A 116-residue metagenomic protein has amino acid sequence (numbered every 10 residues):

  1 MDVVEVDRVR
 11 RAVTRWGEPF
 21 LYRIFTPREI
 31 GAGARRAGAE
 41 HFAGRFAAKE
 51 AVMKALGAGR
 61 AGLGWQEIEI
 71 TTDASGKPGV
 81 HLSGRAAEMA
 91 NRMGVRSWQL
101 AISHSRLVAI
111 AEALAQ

Functional and structural regions predicted by a protein language model:
M1-Q116: Core catalytic alpha/beta fold that binds nucleotide/phospho-ligands
